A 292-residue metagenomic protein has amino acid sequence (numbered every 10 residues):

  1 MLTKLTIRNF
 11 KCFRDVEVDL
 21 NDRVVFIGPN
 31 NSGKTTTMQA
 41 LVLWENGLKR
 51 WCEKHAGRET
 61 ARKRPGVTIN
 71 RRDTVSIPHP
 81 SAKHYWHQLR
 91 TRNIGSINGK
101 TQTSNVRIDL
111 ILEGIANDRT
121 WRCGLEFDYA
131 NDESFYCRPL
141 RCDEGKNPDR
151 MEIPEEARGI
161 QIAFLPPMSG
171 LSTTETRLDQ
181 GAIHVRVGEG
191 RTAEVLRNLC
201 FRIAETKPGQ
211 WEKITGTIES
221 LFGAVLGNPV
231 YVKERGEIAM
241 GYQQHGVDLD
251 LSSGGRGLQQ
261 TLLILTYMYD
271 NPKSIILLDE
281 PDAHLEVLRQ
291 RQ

Functional and structural regions predicted by a protein language model:
M1, R14, Q102-I108, R119-W121 (+2 more regions): Residues at beta-strand starts and edge strands
M1-G57, N228-Q292: Switch/communication elements of ASCE P-loop NTPase nucleotide-binding domains
V24, L112-A116, Y129: Beta-strand elements of well-folded, non-transmembrane domains
A40-T120: Conserved P-loop NTP-binding catalytic core
I97-S104, Y129-N131, Y231-R235: Short, ordered beta-strand-loop transition motifs
I111-I115, L140-C142, K146, G159-I275 (+1 more regions): Extended helical coiled-coil dimerization/tether regions that scaffold and oligomerize large DNA-maintenance assemblies
N117-C142, T261: A short, surface-exposed beta-strand/turn
I153-A157: Short, conserved catalytic or adaptor-binding loops enriched in Gly and charged residues
